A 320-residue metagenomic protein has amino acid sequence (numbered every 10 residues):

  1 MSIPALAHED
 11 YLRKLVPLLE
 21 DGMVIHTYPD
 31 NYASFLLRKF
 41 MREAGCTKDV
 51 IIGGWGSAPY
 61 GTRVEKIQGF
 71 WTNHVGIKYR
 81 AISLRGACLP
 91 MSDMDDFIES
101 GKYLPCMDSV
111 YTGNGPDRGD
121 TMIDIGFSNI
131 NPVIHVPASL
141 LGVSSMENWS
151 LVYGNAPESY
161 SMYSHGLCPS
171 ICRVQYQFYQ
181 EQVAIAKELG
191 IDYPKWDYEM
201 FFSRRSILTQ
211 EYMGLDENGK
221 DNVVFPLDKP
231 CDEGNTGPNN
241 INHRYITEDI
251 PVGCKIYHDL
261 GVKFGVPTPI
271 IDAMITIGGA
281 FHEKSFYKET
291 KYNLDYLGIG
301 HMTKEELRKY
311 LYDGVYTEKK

Functional and structural regions predicted by a protein language model:
P4, D30, A87-M91: Structural motif
A5-W71: Rossmann-like NAD(P)(H) cofactor-binding subdomain of soluble oxidoreductases
H26-Y28, G54, A87-C88, P194-K195 (+1 more regions): A structural signal for short, well-ordered beta-strand segments and their strand-loop junctions that often border
K39, P59-F178, L307-E318: Substrate/ligand-engaging "lid" and interaction regions
A44-I51, Y103-T112, G190: Structural alpha-beta junctions
G53, T112-N114, P269: General small-molecule cofactor/ligand-binding pocket signal
V143-E147, L151-H165, P169-K320: NAD(P)-dependent Rossmann-like dehydrogenase/reductase catalytic/cofactor-binding core
